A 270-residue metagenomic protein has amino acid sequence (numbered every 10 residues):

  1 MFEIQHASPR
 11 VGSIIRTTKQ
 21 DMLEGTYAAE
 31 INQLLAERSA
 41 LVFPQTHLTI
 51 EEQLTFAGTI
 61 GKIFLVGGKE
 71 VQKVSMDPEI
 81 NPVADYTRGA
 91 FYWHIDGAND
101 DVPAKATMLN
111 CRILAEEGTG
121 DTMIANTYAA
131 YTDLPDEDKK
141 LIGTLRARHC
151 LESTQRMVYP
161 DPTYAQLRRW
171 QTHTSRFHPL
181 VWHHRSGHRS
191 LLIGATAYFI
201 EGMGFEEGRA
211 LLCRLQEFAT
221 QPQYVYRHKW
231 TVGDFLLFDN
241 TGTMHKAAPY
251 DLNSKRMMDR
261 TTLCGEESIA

Functional and structural regions predicted by a protein language model:
F2-F235, T241-A270: Non-heme Fe(II) oxygenase catalytic core, chiefly the N-lobe of the double-stranded beta-helix
